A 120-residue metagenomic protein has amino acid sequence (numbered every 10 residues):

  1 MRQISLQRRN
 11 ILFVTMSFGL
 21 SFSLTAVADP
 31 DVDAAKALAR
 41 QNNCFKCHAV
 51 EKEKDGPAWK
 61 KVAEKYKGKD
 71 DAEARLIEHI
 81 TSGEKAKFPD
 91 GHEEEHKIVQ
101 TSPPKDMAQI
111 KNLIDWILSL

Functional and structural regions predicted by a protein language model:
R2-V14: Bacterial N-terminal signal peptides that target proteins for export
L12-S23: Bacterial N-terminal signal peptides
L24-A39, K65-K69: Electrostatic cytochrome c docking/interface patches
A37-A49, R75-E78, A108-D115: C-type cytochrome heme c attachment motif
R40, A49-T81: Gly/Gly-Pro-rich "capping" loops immediately C-terminal to redox-active cysteine motifs in periplasmic/lumenal
P57-Y66, T81-K111: Axial heme c-ligation environment in periplasmic c-type cytochrome domains
S119-L120: Short, solvent-exposed mixed-charge patches
